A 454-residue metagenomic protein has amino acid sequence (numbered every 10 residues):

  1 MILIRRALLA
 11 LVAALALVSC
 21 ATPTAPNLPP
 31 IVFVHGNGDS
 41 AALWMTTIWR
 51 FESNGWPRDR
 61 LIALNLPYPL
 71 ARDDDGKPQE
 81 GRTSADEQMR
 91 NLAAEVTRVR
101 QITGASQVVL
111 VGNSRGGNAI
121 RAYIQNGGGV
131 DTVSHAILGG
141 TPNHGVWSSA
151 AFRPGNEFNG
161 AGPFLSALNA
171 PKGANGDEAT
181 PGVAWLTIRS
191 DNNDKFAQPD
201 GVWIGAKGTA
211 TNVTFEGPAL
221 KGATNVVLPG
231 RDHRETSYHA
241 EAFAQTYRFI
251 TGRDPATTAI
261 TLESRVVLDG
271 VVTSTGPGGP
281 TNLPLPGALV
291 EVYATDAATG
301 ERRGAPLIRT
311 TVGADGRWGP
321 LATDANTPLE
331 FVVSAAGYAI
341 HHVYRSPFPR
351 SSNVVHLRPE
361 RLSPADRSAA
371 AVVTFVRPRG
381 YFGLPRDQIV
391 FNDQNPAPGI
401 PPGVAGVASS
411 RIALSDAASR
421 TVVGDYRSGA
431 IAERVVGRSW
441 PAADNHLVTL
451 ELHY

Functional and structural regions predicted by a protein language model:
M1-L8: Bacterial N-terminal signal peptides that target proteins for export
L8, V34-G36, N113-S114, A167-G173: Short, charged N-terminal helix-start/capping segments
L9-V18: Bacterial N-terminal signal peptides
L17, A63-Y68, F215-A219: Short hydrophobic/aromatic-rich motifs at helix boundaries and adjacent loops
A21-V111, R115-A150, D254-V266, T273-Y454: N-terminal non-catalytic accessory region
S40-A42, G76-G81, A85-T97, Q101-S106 (+1 more regions): Helical cap/lid subdomain of alpha/beta-hydrolase-fold lipid enzymes that gates access to the catalytic pocket
